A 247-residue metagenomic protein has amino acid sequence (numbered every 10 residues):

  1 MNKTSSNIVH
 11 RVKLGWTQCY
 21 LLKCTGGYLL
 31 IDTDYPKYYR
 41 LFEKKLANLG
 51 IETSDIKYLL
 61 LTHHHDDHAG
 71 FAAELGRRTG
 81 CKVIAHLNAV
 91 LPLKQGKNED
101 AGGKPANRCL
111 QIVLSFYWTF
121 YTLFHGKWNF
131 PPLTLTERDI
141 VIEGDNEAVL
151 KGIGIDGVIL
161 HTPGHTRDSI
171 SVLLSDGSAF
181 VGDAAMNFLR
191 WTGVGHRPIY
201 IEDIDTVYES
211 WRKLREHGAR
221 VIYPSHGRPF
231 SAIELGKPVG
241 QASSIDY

Functional and structural regions predicted by a protein language model:
M1-N7, K127-N129, G152-D156: Short Pro/Gly-enriched beta-strand edge/turn motifs at strand-loop
N2-L49, S171-G182, N187: Conserved beta-strand hairpin/beta-sheet module of binuclear metal-dependent hydrolase folds, prominently
L29-I31, L60, V83, S178-F180 (+1 more regions): Residue-level marker for buried hydrophobic side chains located in beta-strands that build the well-ordered beta-sheet
P36-K37, F130-T134, D156-I233: Metallo-beta-lactamase
A47-R138: Active-site HxH/HxHxD metal-binding segment of metal-dependent hydrolases
I56, G80-H86, F180-D183, Y200 (+1 more regions): Short hydrophobic/aromatic-enriched beta-strand-loop microsegments
I140-D145: Short acidic-hydrophobic, aromatic-tinged amphipathic segments that line or gate anion-handling sites
P229-Y247: Binuclear metal-ion centers of metallo-dependent hydrolases, dominated by the metallo-beta-lactamase
